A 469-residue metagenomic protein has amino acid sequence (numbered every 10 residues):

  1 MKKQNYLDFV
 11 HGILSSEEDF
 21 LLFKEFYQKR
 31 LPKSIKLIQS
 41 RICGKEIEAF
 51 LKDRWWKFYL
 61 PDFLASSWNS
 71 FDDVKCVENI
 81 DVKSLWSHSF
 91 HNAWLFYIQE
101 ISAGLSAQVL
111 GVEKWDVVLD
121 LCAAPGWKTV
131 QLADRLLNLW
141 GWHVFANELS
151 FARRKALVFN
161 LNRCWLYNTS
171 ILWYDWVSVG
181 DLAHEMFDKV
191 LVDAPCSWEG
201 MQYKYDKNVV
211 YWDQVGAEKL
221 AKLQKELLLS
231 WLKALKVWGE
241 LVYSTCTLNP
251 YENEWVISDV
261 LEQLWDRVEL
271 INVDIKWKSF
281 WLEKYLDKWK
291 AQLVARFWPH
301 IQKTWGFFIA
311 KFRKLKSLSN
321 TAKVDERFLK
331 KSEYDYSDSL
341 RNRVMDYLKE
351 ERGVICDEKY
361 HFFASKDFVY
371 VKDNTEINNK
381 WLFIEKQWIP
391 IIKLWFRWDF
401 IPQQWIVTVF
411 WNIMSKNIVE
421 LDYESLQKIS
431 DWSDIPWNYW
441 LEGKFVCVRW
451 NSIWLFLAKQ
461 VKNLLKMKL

Functional and structural regions predicted by a protein language model:
M1-R54, F307, L315-L469: Polybasic, low-complexity RNA-engagement segments
E113, G180-L191: A short acidic, Gly/Pro-enriched loop at the edge of an enzyme's catalytic core that lines a small-molecule cofactor
W115-A124: Conserved class I S-adenosyl-L-methionine
P125-L139: Conserved SAM-binding loop of SAM-dependent methyltransferases across substrates and taxa, primarily the Class I
L136-L137, L235-V237: Helix-to-beta-strand junctions that scaffold the AdoMet/dcAdoMet cofactor pocket in Class I SAM-dependent enzymes
L149-H184: S-adenosyl-L-methionine
A152, K189-S230, C246-N253, S279: Mobile active-site "lid"/loop adjacent to the S-adenosyl-L-methionine
F187, E240-Y243, L248-Y370: Class I S-adenosyl-L-methionine
